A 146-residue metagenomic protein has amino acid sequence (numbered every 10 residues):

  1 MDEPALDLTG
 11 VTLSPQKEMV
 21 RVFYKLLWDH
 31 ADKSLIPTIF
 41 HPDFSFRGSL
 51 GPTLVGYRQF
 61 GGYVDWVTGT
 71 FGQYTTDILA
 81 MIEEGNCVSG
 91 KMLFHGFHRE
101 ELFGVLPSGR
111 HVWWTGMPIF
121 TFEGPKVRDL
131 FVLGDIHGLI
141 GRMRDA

Functional and structural regions predicted by a protein language model:
M1-A146: C-terminal and inter-domain tail/linker signature
